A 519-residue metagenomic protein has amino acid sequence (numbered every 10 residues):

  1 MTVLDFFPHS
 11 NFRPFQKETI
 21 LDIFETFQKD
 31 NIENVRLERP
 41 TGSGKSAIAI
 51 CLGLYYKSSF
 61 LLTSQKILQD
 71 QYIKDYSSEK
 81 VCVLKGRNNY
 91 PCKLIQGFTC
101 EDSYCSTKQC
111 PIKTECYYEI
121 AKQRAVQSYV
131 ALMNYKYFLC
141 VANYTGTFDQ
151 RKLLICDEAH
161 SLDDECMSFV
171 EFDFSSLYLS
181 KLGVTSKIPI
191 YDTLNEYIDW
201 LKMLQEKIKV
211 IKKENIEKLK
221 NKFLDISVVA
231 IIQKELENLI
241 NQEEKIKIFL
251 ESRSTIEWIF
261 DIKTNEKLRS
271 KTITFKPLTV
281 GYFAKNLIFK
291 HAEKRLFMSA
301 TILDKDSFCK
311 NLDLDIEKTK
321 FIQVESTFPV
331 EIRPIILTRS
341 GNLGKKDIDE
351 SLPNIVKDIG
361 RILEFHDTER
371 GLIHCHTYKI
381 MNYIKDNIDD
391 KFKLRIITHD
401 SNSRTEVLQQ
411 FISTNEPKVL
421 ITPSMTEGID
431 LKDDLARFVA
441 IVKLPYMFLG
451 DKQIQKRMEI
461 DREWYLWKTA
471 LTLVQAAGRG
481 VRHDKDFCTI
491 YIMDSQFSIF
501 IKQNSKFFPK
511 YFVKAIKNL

Functional and structural regions predicted by a protein language model:
T2-H9, P14-P40, S78-Q109, A125 (+2 more regions): Conserved coupling segment at the C-terminus of the helicase ATP-binding
E38, G44-C51: Phosphate-binding Walker
I48-C51, Y55-L94, Y137, Y378: Conserved Walker A/P-loop ATP-binding site and its immediately adjacent core in helicase/helicase-like ATPase domains
K85-Y90, Y118, Y135-Y137, C375-I380 (+2 more regions): Conserved helicase motor
R124-C140, S413-E427: Conserved two-lobed SF2 helicase motor
R339-E350, S401-F500: Conserved RecA-like P-loop NTPase helicase motor core
Y491-L519: N-terminal targeting/trafficking signals and adjacent low-complexity tails
